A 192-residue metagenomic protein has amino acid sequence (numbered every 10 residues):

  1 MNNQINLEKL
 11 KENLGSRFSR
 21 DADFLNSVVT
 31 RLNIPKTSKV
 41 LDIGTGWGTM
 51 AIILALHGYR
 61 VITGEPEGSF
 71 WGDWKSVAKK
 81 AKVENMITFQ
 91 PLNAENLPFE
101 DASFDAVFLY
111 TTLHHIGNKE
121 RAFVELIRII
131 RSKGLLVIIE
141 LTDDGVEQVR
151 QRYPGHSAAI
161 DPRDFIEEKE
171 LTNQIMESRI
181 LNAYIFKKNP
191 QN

Functional and structural regions predicted by a protein language model:
L10-S27, D73: Conserved SAM-binding loop and adjacent beta-strand
K39, K133-L135: Short glycine-centered segments of the SAM/dcSAM-binding site in methyltransferase folds
L41, W47-N96: Class I SAM-dependent methyltransferase SAM/SAH-binding core
F108: A conserved beta-strand element that flanks and buttresses the S-adenosyl-L-methionine
T111-H115: A short His-aromatic
E120-S132: A short glycine-rich, Lys/Arg-flanked "PGG" loop and its adjoining helix->strand segment in the class I
V137-D164: Conserved class I S-adenosyl-L-methionine
K169-N192: Core SAM-dependent methyltransferase catalytic element
